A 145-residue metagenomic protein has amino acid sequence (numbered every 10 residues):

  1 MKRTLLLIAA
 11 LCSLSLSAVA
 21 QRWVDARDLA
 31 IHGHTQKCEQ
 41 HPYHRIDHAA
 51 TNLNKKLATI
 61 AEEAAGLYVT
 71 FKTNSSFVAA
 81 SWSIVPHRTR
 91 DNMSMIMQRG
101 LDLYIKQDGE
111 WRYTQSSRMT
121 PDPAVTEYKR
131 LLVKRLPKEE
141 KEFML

Functional and structural regions predicted by a protein language model:
M1, L5, A18-Q21: Basic/polar N-terminal segments that are highly enriched at the extreme N-terminus, encompassing both cleavable
T4-L14: Sec-dependent N-terminal signal peptides
A20-L145: N-terminal secretory targeting modules
